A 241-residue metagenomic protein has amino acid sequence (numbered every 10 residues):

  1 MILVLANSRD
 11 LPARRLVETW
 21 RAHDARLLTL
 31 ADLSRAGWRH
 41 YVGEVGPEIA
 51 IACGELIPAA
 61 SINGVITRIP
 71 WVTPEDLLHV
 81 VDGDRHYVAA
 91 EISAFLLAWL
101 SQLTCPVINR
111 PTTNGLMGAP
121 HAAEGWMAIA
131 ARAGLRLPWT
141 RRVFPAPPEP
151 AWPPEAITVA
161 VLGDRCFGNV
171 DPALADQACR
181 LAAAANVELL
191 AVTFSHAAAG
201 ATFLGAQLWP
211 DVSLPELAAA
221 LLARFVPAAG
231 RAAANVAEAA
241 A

Functional and structural regions predicted by a protein language model:
M1-L3: Extreme N-terminal starter segment of soluble prokaryotic enzymes
N7-T19, L30-L137: Conserved N-proximal alpha/beta basic substrate-recognition cap immediately N-terminal to, or forming the N-lobe
R21-L27: A generic structural motif
A25, L137-R141: Short, well-structured beta-strand/strand-turn elements
A31, P70, T193-S195, Q207: Anionic group-transfer/hydrolysis microenvironments
M117, P147-P148, P172, W209-L214: A short local loop/turn or secondary-structure capping micro-motif enriched for an aromatic residue
R142-A201: Phosphate-binding site of ATP-dependent enzymes
V187, H196-A241: C-terminal active-site "lid" helix and adjoining low-complexity regulatory extension at the edge of ATP-using catalytic
